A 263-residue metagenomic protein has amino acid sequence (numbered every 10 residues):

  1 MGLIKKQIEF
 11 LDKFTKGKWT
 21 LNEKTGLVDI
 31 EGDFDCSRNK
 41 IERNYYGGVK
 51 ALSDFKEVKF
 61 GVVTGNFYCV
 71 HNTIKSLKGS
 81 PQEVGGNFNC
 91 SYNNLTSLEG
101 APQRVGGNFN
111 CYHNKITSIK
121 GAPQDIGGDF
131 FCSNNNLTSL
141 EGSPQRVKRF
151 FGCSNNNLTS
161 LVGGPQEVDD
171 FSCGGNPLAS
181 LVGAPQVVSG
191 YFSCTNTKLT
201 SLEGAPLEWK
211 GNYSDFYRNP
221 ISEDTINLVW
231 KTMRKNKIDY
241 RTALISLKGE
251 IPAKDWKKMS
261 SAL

Functional and structural regions predicted by a protein language model:
M1-K59, I226-L263: N-terminal capping/linker segments that flank leucine-rich repeat
K13-C90, G106-G107, C111, G127-G128 (+5 more regions): LRR N-terminal entry segment and analogous cap-like coil->beta motifs
N44-Y45, L52-V58, L77, V84 (+9 more regions): Canonical leucine-rich repeat
F131, C173, Y191-A205, F216-N219: An internal, amphipathic alpha-helical element
N196, L207-R241: Leucine-rich repeat domain C-terminal region
